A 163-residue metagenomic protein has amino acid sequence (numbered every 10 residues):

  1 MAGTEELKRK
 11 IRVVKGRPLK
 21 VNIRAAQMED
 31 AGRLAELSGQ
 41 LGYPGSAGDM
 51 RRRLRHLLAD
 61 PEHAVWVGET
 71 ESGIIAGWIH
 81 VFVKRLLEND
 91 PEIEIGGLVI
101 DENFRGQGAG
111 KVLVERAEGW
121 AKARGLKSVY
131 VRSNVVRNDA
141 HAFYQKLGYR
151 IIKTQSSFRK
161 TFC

Functional and structural regions predicted by a protein language model:
A2-E29: Conserved N-terminal entry element of GNAT/NAT acetyltransferase domains
A25-P91, G96, D101, V114 (+1 more regions): Acetyl-CoA-dependent GNAT
P61, G97-V99, N103-F104, G108 (+3 more regions): Conserved functional loop/turn residues at catalytic and ligand-binding sites
I100, G106-G119, A142, K146: Conserved acetyl-CoA-binding loop-helix of GNAT-fold acetyltransferases
V114, A121-S133: Conserved GNAT acetyl-CoA-binding A-motif
V131-A140, R159, C163: Conserved beta-strand-loop-alpha-helix junction that forms the acyl-donor binding cleft
Q145-T154: Conserved acetyl-CoA-binding loop of GNAT-fold acetyltransferases
